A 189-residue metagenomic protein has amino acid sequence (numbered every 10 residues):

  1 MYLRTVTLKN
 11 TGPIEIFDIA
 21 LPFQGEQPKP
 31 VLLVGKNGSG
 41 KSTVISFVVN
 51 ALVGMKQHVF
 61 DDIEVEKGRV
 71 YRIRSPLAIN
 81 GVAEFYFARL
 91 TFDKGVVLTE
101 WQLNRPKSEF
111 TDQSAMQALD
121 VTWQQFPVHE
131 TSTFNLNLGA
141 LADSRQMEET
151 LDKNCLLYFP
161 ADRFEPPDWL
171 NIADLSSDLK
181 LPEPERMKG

Functional and structural regions predicted by a protein language model:
M1-G189: P-loop NTPase switch/coupling surface
